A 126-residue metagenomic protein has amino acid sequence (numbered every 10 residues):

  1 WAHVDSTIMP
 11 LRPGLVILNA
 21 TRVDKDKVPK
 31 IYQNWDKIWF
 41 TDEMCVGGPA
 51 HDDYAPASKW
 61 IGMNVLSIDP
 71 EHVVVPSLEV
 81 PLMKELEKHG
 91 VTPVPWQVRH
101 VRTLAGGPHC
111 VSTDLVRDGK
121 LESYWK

Functional and structural regions predicted by a protein language model:
W1-K126: Histidine/cysteine-enriched polar flanking segments
